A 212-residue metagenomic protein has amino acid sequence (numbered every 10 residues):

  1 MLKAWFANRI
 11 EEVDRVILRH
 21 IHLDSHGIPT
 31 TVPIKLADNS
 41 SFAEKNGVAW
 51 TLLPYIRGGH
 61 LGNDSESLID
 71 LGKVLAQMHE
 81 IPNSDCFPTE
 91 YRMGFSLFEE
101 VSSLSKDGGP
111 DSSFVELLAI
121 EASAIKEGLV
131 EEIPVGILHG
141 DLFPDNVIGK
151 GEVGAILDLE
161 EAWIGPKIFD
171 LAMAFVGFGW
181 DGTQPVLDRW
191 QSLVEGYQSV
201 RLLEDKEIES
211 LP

Functional and structural regions predicted by a protein language model:
M1, P33, A124-F169: Active-site acidic catalytic loop and adjacent metal/ATP-binding pocket of ATP-dependent phosphoryl transfer enzymes
M1-F87: ATP-binding pocket architecture of kinase catalytic cores
F6, R57, L142-P144, E161 (+1 more regions): Short, glycine/acidic-enriched loop or turn micro-motifs at the edges of active sites
R15, D70, V74, L117 (+2 more regions): Charged catalytic carboxylate motif
N63-D70, W163, D181-P185: Short alpha-helix boundary/capping segments
N83-G140, K150, L202: An alpha-helical support segment within catalytic cores of ATP-dependent transferases
I168-L202: Active-site activation/catalytic loop segments of kinase-like enzymes and analogous catalytic loops in related
L203-P212: All-alpha amphipathic helical-bundle segments outside canonical DNA-binding/catalytic cores that form hydrophobic
